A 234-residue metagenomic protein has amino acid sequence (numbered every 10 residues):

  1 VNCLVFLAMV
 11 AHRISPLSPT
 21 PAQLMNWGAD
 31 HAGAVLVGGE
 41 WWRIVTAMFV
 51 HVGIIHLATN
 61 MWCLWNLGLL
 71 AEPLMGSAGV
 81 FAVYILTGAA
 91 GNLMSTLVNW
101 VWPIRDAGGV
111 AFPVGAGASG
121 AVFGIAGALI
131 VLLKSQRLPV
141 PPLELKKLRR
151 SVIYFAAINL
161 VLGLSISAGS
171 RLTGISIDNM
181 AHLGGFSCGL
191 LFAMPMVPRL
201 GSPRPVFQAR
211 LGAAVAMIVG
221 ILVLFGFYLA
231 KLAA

Functional and structural regions predicted by a protein language model:
V1-A234: A detector for small-residue-rich transmembrane helices and their helix-helix packing motifs
